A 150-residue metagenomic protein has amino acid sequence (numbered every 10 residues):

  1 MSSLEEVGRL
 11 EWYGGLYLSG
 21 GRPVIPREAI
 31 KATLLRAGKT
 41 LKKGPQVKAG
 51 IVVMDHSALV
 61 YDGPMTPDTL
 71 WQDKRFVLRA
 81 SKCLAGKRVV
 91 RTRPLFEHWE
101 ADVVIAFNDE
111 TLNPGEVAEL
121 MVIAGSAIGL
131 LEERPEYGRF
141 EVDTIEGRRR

Functional and structural regions predicted by a protein language model:
M1-R150: RNA-interacting cores
